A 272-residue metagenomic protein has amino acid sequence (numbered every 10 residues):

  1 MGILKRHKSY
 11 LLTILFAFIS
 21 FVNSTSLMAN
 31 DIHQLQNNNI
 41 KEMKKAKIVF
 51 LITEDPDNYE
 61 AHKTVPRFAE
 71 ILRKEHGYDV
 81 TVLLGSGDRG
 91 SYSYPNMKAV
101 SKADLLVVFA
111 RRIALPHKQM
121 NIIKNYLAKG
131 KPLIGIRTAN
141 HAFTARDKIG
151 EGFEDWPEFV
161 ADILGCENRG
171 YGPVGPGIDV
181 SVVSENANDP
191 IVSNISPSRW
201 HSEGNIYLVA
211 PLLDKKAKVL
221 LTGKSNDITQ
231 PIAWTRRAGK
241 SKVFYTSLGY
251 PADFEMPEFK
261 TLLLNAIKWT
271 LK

Functional and structural regions predicted by a protein language model:
G2-I14: Bacterial N-terminal signal peptides that target proteins for export
T13-N23: Bacterial N-terminal signal peptides
S24-A29: Boundary at the C-terminal end of the N-terminal hydrophobic targeting segment
D31-K47, K74, S101, D227-Q230 (+1 more regions): Extracellular ligand-binding/catalytic regions of CAZymes and related secreted enzymes and adhesion modules
H33, R73, Y78-D79, S101-K102 (+1 more regions): Catalytic beta-strand/loop cores that center a nucleophilic Ser/Cys/Thr and support acyl-enzyme chemistry
K47-A142: Helical hinge/lid and interdomain linker segments adjacent to catalytic or ligand-binding clefts that mediate domain
L51, R112-S193: A glycine-rich, often tryptophan-bearing local segment used as a flexible ligand/cofactor-contacting loop or short
P56-A61, G90, I228-P231, D253-M256: Short, solvent-exposed loop/turn elements at domain surfaces
